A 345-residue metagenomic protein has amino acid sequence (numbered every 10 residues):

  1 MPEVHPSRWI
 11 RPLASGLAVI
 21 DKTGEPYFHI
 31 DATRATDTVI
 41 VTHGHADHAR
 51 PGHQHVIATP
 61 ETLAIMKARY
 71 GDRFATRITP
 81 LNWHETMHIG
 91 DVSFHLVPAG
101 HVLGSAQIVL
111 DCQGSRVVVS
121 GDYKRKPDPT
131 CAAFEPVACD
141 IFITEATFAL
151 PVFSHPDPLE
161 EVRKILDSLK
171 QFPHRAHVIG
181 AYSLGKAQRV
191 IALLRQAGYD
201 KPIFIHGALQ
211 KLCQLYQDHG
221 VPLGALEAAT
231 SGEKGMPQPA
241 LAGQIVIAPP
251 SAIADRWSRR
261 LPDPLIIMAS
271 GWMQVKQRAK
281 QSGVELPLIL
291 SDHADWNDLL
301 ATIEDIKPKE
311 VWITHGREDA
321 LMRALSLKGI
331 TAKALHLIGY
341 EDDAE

Functional and structural regions predicted by a protein language model:
P2, E135-P136, L150-A229, G235-P237 (+1 more regions): Binuclear metal-ion centers of metallo-dependent hydrolases, dominated by the metallo-beta-lactamase
P2, T230-E345: C-terminal regulatory/interaction regions
P2-R34, T38, G44-G185, Q196-A197: His/Asp/Glu-rich metal-coordinating catalytic cores of metallo-dependent phosphodiesterases/hydrolases acting on
R8-D31, D218-Q244, A248-S258: A short, well-structured beta->alpha microelement
A46, E61-L63, W83-H84, Y123-R125 (+5 more regions): Short, acidic/turn-prone active-site loops that include or flank metal/cofactor- and phosphate-binding residues
A49, S105, P127-D128, A187-I191 (+3 more regions): Short, well-ordered alpha-helical microsegments
M66-A68, I89-D91, D128-T130, V152-S154 (+3 more regions): Short, charged, surface-exposed secondary-structure boundary motifs
A99-L110, Y123, P127-D128, F134 (+5 more regions): Active-site-proximal loop/helix segment associated with metal-binding centers of metalloenzymes
